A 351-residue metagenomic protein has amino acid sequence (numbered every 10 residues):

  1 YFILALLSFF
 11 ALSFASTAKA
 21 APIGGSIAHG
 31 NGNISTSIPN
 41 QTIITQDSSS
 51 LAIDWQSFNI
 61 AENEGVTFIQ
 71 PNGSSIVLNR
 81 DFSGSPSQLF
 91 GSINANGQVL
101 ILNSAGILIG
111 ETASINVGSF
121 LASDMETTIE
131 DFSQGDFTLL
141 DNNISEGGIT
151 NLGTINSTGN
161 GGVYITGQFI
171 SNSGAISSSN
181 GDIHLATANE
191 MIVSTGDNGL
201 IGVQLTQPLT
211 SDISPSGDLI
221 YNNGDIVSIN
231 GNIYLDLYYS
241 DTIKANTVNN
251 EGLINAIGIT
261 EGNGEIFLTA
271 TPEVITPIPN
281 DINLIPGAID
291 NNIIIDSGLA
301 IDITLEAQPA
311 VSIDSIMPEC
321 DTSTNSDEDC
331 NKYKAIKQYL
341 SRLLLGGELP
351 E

Functional and structural regions predicted by a protein language model:
Y1-E351: Extracellular and secretory-pathway beta-repeat/beta-biased strand scaffolds
